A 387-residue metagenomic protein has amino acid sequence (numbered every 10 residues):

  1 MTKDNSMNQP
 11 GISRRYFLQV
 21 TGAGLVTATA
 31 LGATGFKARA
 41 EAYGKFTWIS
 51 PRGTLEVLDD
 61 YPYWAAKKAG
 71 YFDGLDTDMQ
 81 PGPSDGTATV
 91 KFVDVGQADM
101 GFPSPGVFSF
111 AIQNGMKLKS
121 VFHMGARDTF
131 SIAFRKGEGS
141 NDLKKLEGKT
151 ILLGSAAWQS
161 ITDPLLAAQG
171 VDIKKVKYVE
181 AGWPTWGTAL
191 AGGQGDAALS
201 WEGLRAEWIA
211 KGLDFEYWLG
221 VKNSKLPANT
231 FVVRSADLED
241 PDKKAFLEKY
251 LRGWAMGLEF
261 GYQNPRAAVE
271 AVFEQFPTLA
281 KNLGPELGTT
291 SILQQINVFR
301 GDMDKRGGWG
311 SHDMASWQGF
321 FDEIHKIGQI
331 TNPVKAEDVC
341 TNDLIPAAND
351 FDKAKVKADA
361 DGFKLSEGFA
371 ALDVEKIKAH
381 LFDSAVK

Functional and structural regions predicted by a protein language model:
M1-Y16, A23-T29, R39: N-terminal secretory signal peptides
T34-A40: Sec/Tat signal peptide C-region and signal peptidase I cleavage site
A40-E202, L213, W218-K225, N349-D350 (+1 more regions): Short, glycine-/small- and polar/acidic-enriched structural segments that line small-molecule recognition paths
S131-A133, T230-V233: Short glycine- and hydrophobic/aromatic-rich loop-to-beta-strand nucleating segment in the catalytic cores
S235-E239: A generic structural motif
P241-P333: Secondary-structure end/capping motifs
F321-K387: Conserved C-terminal helix/tail region of periplasmic/extracytoplasmic solute-binding proteins
